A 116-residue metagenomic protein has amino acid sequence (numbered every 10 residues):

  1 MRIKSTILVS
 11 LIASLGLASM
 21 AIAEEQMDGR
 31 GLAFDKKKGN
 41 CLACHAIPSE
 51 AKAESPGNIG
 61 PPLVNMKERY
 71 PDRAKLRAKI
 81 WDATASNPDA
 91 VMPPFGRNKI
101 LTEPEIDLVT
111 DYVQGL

Functional and structural regions predicted by a protein language model:
M1-E24: N-terminal export/targeting leaders of redox proteins
R2-S5, K75-A83, N87-V91: Extended, non-globular alpha-helical segments
A18-K36: Electrostatic cytochrome c docking/interface patches
E24, P48-A53, G115-L116: Inter-heme linker and motif-flanking segments adjacent to c-type heme-binding CXXCH motifs in c-type cytochromes
F34, L42, A46-W81, R97: Gly/Gly-Pro-rich "capping" loops immediately C-terminal to redox-active cysteine motifs in periplasmic/lumenal
G39: Cys/His-enriched microdomains
K79, A85, R97-L116: C-terminal capping alpha-helices of c-type cytochrome domains
